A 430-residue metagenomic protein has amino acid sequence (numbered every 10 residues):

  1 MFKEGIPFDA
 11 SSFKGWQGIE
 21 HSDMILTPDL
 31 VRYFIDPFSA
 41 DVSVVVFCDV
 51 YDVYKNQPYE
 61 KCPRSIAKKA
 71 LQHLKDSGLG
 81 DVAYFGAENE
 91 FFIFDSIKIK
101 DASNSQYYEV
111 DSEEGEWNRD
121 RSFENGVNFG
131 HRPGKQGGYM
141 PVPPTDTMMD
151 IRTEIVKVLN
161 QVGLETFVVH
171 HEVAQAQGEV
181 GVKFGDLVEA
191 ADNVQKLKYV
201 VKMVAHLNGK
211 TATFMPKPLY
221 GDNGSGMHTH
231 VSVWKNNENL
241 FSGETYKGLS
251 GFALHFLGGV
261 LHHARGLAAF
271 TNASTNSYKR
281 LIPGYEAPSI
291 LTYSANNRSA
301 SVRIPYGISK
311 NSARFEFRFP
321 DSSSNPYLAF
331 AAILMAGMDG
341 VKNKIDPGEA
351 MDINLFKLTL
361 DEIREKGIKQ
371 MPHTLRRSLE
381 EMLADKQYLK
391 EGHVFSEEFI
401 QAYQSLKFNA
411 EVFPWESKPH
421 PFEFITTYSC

Functional and structural regions predicted by a protein language model:
M1-H171, R364-C430: ATP/Mg2+-dependent ligation/transfer catalytic cores
Y51-P58, P143-P144, F184-A190, N237-N239 (+2 more regions): A generic structural motif
R64, F85, M149, T153 (+10 more regions): Conserved structured core elements
E88-A102, H171-G185, M215-N237: Histidine-centered divalent-metal-coordination microenvironment in nucleic-acid enzymes
S105-R121, N125-V127, M227-K235, L291-Y293 (+1 more regions): Short beta-strand elements
Y107-S112, G137-T145, K183-D192, E238-K247: Glycine-rich tight-turn/loop motif centered on a GG-T
Q136-F167, V180-L187, K198-F214, H262: Accessory "access/gating" subregions that flank catalytic or transport cores
V200-V204, K210-T213, W234-C430: Catalytic-core signal marking the mid-to-C-terminal active-site face
